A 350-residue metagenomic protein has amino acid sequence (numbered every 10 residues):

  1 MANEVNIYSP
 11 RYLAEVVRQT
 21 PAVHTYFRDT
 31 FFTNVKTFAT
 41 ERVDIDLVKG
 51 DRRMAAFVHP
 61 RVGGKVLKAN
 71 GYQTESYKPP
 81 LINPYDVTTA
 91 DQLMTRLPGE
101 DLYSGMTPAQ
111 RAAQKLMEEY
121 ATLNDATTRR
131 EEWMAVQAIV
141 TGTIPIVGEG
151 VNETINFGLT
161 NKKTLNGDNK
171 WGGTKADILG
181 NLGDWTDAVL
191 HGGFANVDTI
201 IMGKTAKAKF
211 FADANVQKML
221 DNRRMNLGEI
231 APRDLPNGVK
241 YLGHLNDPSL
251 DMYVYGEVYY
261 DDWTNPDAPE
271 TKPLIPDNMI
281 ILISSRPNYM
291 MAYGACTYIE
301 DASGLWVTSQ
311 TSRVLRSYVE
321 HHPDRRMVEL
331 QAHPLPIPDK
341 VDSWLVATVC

Functional and structural regions predicted by a protein language model:
M1-V43, I337-C350: N-terminal alpha-helical "arm" segments
T33-L102: Assembly/oligomerization interface modules of large self-assembling protein complexes
V43, R53, N152-N161, D168: Extended, non-catalytic scaffold segments that flank or surround catalytic motifs
D51, W171, K175, L305 (+1 more regions): Phosphate/anion-contacting hairpin/loop surfaces
L81-T160, D177, N181-A208, D324-Q331: Long, contiguous amphipathic alpha-helices that act as assembly "spine/axial" helices in icosahedral shell and virion
L165-G180: A surface/extracellular/periplasmic glyco- and lipid-processing/surface-interacting theme
L179-V239, G243: Ordered core of a single globular domain
Q217-C350: Sequence/fold signature of self-assembling virion shell proteins
